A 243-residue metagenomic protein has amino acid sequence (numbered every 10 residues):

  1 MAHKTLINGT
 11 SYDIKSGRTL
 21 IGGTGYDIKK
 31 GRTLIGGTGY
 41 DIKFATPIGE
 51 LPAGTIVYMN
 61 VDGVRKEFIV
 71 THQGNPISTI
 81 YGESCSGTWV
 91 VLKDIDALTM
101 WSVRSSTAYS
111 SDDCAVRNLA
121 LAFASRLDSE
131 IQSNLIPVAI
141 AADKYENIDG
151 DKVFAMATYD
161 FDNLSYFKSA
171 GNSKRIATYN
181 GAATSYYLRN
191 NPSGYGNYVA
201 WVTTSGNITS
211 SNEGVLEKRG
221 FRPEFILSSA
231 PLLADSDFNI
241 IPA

Functional and structural regions predicted by a protein language model:
M1-I42: Intrinsically disordered, compositionally biased repeat/linker segments
A2, G39-A243: Collagenous Gly-X-Y triple-helix signature in extracellular proteins
